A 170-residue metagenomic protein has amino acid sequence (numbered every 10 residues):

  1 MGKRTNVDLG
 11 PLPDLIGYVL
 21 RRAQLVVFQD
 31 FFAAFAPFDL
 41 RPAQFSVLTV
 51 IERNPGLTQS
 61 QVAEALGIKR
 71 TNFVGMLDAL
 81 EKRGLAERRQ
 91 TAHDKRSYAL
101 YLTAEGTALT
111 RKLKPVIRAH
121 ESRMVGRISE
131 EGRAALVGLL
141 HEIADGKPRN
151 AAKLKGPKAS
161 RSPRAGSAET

Functional and structural regions predicted by a protein language model:
M1-D8, E130-T170: C-terminal regulatory/oligomerization modules of transcriptional regulators
P11, Y18-R21, L25-N72, R83 (+1 more regions): N-terminal helix-turn-helix DNA-binding core of bacterial DNA-binding proteins
P13, R70, L100-L102, G156-S167: Membrane-interacting alpha-helical segments
F28, G56, D78-H141, D145: Charged, amphipathic alpha-helical coiled-coil/dimerization segments
D30-A33, D78-E81, R164-T170: Compositionally biased intrinsically disordered low-complexity regions
